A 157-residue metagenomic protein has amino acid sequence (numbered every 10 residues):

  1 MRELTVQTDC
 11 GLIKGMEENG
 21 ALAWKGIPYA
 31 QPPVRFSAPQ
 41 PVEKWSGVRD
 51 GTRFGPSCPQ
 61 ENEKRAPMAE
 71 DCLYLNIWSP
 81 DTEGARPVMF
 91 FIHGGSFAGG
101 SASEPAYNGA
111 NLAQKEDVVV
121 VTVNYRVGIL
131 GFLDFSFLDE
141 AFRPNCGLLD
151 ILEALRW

Functional and structural regions predicted by a protein language model:
M1-L148: Non-catalytic accessory segments of hydrolases
I151-W157: Short, well-ordered amphipathic alpha-helical segments that serve as non-catalytic structural scaffolds within diverse
